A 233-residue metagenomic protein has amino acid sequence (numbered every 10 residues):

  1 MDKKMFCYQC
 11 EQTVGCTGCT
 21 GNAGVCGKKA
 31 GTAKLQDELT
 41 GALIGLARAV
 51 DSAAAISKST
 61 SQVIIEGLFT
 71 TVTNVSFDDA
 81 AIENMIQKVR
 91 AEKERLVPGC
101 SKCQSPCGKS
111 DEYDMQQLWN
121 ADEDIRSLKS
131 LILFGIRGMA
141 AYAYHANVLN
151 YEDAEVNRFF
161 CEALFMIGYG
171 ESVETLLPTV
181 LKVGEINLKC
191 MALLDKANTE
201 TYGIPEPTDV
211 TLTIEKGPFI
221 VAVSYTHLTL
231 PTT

Functional and structural regions predicted by a protein language model:
D2-G217: Long, compositionally biased, glycine/small-hydrophobic-enriched stretches that function as flexible linkers, tethers
A222-V223: Core alpha-helical transmembrane segments of integral membrane proteins
T226-T232: Conserved small/polar residues in nucleotide/adenosyl-binding loops
